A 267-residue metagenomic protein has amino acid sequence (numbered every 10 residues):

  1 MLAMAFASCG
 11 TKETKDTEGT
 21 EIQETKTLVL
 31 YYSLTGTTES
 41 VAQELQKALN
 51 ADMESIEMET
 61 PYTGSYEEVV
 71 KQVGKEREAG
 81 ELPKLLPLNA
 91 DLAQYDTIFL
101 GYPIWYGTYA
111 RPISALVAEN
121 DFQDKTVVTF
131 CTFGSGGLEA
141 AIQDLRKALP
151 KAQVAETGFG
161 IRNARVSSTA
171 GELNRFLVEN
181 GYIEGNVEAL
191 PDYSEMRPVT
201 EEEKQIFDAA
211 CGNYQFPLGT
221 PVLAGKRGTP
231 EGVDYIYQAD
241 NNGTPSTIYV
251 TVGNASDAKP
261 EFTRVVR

Functional and structural regions predicted by a protein language model:
A5-S8: C-terminal motif of bacterial Sec signal peptides marking the signal peptidase cleavage site
G10-K12, I22-L28, Y32-M58, Q72 (+1 more regions): FMN-binding flavodoxin-like domain, especially the glycine-rich phosphate-binding loop
I56-E68: Short connector loops at secondary-structure junctions
T63-Y66, R165-A170, G232: Short, solvent-exposed polar/charged micro-motifs at secondary-structure junctions
V69, V73-G74, T263-R267: Short, surface-exposed secondary-structure junctions/capping segments
G181-R267: N- and C-terminal low-complexity/disordered segments
